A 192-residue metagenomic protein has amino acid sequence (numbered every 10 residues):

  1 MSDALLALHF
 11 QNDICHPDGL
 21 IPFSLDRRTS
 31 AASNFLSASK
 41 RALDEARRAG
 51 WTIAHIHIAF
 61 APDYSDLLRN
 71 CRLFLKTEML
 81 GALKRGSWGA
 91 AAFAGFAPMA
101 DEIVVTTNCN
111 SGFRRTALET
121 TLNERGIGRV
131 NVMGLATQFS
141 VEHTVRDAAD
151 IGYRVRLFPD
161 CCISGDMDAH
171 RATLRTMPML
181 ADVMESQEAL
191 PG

Functional and structural regions predicted by a protein language model:
M1-A4, K40-A49, Y64, N70-G192: Active-site-adjacent betaalpha module
D3, G19-A46, G50-I53, I58: A short alpha/beta connector and helix-capping loop motif
L6-Q11: N-terminal nucleotide-binding beta1-loop-alpha1 segment
D13-D18, D63-S65: Short acidic/His/Gly/Ser-rich catalytic and metal-binding motifs that mark active-site loops of diverse hydrolases
